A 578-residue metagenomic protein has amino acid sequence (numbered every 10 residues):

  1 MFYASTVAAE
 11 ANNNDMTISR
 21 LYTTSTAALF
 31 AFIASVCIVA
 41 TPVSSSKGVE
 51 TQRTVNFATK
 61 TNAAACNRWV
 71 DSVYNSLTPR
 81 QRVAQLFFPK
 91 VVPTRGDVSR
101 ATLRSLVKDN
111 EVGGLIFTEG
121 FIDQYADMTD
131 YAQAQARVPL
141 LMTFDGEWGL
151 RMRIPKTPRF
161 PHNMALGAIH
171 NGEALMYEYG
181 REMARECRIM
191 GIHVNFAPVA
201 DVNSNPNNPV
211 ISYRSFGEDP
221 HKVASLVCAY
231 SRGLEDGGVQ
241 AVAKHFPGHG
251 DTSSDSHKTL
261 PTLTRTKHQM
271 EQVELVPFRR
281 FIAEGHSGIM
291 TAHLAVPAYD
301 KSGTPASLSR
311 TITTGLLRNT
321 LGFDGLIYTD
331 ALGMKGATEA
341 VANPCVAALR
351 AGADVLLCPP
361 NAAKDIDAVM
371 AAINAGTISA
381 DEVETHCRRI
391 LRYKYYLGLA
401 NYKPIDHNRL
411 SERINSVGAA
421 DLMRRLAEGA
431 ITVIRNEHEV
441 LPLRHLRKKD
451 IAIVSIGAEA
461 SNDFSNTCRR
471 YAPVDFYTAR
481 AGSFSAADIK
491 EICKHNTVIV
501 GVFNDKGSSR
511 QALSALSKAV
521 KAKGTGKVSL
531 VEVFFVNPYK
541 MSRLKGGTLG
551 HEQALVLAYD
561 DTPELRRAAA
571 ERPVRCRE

Functional and structural regions predicted by a protein language model:
M1-A4, A9-T51: Bacterial Sec-dependent N-terminal signal peptides
I18, S44-K90, T94-S105, N319 (+1 more regions): Preference for extracellular/luminal or secreted protein segments
T78, L115, Y125-L140, L150-M152 (+2 more regions): Second-shell residues forming the walls of enzyme active-site clefts
A84, R104-I122, P206-N207, R280-G303 (+1 more regions): Short acidic, glycine-rich surface-loop motifs adjacent to enzyme active sites
Q85-K90, G113-T118, L140-F144, L150 (+11 more regions): Structural recognition of the beta-strand scaffold that forms the well-ordered cores of secreted hydrolase catalytic
P89-D97, A165-M176, T259-V273, K335-T338: Active-site mouth loops of central-metabolism enzymes
I122-L141, N171-I189, V383, R388 (+1 more regions): Active-site-adjacent structural elements in enzyme catalytic domains
A168-I192, V199-P220, V227, S231 (+3 more regions): A substrate-binding/cap region within the structured catalytic cores of diverse enzymes
